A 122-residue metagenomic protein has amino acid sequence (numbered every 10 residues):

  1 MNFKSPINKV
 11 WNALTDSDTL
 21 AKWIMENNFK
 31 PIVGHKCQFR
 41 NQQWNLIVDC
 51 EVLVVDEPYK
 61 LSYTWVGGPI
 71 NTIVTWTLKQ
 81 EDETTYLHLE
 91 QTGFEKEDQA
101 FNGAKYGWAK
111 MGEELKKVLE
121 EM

Functional and structural regions predicted by a protein language model:
M1-N28: Hydrophobic ligand-binding cavity/cleft-lining segments
P6, T19-L20, W44, I70 (+1 more regions): Short phosphate-engaging motifs
V10, L14, L20, C37 (+5 more regions): Hydrophobic pocket/interface hotspot
W23-M25, D49, F101: A generic local structural motif
N28, H35-Y86, T92-F94: Hydrophobic-ligand binding "helix-grip"
Y86, T92-M122: A conserved amphipathic terminal alpha-helix motif
